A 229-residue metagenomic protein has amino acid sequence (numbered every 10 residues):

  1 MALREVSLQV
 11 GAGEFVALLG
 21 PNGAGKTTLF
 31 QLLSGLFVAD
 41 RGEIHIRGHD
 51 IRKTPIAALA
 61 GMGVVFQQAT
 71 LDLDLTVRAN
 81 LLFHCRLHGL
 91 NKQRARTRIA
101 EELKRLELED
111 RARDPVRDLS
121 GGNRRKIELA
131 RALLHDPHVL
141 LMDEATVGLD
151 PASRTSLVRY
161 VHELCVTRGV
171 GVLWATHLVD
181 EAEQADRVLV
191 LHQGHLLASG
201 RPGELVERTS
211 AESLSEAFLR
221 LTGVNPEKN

Functional and structural regions predicted by a protein language model:
G42-K53, A58: Conserved ABC transporter NBD signature motif
L82, R86, Q93-R111: Conserved ABC ATPase "signature" region
P115-L119: Conserved ABC ATPase signature
L140-D143: Catalytic Walker B motif of ABC-type/P-loop ATPase nucleotide-binding domains
T155-R168: Helical segment within the ABC ATPase nucleotide-binding domain
S199-G200: ABC ATPase "signature
